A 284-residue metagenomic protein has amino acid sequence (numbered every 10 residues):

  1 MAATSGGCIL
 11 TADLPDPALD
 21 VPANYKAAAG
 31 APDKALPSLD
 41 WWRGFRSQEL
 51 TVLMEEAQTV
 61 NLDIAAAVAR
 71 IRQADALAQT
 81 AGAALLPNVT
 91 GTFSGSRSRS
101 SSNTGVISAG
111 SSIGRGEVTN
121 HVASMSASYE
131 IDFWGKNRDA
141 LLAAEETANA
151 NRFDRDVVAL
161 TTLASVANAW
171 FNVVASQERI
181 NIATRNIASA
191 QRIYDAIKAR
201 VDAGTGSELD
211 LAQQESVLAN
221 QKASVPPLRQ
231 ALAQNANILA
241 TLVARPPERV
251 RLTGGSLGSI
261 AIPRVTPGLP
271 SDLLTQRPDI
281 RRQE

Functional and structural regions predicted by a protein language model:
M1-T59, V106, E145, R229-T275: Terminal intrinsically disordered/low-complexity segments used for targeting and assembly
L10, D40, R46-L53, V68 (+2 more regions): Small/polar-residue-enriched beta-strand and adjacent coil segments characteristic of outer-membrane beta-barrel
V60-N61, A203: Charged, alpha-helical scaffolding/interaction elements associated with membrane systems
L77: Acidic, glycine-rich calcium-binding repeat modules characteristic of RTX/beta-roll and related beta-solenoid repeat
R155-L269: Periplasmic alpha-helical coiled-coil/stalk elements that build and connect Gram-negative outer-membrane
